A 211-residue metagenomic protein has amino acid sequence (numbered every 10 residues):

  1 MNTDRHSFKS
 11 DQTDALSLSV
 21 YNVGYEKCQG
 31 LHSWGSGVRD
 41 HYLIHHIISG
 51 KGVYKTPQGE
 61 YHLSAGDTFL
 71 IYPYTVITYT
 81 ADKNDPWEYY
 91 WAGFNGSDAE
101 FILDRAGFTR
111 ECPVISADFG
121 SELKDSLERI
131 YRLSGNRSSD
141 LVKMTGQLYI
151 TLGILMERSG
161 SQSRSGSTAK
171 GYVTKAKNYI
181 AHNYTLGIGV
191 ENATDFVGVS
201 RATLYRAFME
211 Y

Functional and structural regions predicted by a protein language model:
N2, H6-F8, A15-R110: N-terminal regulatory/effector-sensing and dimerization cores that precede helix-turn-helix DNA-binding domains
K27-C28, T75, L155, I180 (+1 more regions): Generic helix-packing signal
S36, K55-T56, T80, I115 (+2 more regions): Short, hydrophobic secondary-structure boundary micro-motifs
N95-F101, A117-H182, T203-Y205: An amphipathic alpha-helical interaction segment
R110-S116: Short, charged recognition helix plus adjacent turn of helix-turn-helix-like nucleic-acid-binding domains
L186-Y211: Basic/polar phosphate-binding segments, predominantly the helix-turn-helix DNA-binding elements of transcriptional
